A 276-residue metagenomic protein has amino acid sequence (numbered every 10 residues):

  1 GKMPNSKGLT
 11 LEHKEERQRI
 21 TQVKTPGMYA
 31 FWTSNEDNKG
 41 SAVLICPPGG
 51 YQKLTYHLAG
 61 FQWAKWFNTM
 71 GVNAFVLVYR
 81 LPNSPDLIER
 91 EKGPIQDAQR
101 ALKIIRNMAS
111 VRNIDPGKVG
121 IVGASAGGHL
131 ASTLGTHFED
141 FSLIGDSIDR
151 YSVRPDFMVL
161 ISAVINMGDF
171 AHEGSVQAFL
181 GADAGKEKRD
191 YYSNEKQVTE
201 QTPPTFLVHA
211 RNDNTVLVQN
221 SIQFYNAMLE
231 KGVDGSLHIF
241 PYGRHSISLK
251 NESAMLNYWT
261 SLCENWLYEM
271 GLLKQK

Functional and structural regions predicted by a protein language model:
T10-E15, A163-Q197, P203, E230: Mobile cap/lid helix-loop segments that gate and shape the active-site cleft of serine hydrolases
K39-P48: Short beta-strand element of the alpha/beta-hydrolase
T55-Y56, Q62, Y79-P116, S253-N257: Catalytic nucleophile-loop/oxyanion-hole region of alpha/beta-hydrolase and closely related hydrolase-like folds
H57-F75: Short amphipathic alpha-helix adjacent to the substrate-entry channel of hydrolases
R100-E173, R189-D190: Primarily recognizes the serine-hydrolase "nucleophile elbow" in alpha/beta-hydrolase and SGNH/GDSL folds
L207-H209, D213: Short beta-strand/loop motif that positions the catalytic acidic residue of the alpha/beta-hydrolase fold
N214-Q223: Conserved alpha/beta-hydrolase "acid-adjacent" motif
I222-K276: C-terminal catalytic histidine-bearing segment of alpha/beta-hydrolase fold enzymes
